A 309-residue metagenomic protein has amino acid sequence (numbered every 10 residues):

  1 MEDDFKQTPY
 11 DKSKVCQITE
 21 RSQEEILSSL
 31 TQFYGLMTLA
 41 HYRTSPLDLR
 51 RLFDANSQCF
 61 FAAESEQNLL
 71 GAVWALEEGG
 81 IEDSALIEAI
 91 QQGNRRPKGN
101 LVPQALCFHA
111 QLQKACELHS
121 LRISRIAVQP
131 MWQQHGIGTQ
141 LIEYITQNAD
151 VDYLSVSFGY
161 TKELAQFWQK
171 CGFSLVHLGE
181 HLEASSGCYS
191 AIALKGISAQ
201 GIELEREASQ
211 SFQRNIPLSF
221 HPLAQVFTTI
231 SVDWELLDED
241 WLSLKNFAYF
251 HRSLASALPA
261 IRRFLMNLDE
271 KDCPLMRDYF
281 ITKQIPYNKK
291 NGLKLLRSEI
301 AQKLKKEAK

Functional and structural regions predicted by a protein language model:
M1-Y42, A62, G80-S120, Q147-K309: Terminal substrate-recognition subdomain of acyl/acetyltransferases
A40-L52: Short, basic/aromatic recognition patches
L52-A55, E183-S185: A short beta-turn/loop motif at secondary-structure boundaries
F53, Q113-C116, Q134: Generic structural signal for beta-strand residues in well-ordered domains
D54-L76, I81-D83: Conserved beta-hairpin
N68-G79, A105-H109, R122, A127: Conserved beta-strand in the GNAT
E77, P130, F158: Residues that line or immediately flank small-molecule/substrate-binding pockets and catalytic motifs
R125-N148: Conserved acetyl-CoA-binding loop-helix of GNAT-fold acetyltransferases
